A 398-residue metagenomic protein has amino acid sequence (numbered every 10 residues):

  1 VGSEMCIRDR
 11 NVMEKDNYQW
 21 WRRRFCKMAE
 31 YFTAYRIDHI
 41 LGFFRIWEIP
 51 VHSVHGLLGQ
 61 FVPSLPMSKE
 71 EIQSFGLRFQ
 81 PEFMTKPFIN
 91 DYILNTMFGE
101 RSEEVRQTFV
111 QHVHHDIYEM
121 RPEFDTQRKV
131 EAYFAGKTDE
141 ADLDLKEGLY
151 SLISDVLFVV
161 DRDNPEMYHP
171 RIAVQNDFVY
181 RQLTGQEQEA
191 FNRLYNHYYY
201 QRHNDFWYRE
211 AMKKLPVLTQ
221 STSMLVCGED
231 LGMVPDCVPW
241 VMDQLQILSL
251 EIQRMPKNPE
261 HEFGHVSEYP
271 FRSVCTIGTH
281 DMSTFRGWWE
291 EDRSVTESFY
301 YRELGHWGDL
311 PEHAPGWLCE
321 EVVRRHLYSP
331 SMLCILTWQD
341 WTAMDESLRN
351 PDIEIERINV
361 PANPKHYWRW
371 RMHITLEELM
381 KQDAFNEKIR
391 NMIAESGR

Functional and structural regions predicted by a protein language model:
S3-E4, R8-R398: Catalytic cores of glycan-processing enzymes that make or break glycosidic bonds
